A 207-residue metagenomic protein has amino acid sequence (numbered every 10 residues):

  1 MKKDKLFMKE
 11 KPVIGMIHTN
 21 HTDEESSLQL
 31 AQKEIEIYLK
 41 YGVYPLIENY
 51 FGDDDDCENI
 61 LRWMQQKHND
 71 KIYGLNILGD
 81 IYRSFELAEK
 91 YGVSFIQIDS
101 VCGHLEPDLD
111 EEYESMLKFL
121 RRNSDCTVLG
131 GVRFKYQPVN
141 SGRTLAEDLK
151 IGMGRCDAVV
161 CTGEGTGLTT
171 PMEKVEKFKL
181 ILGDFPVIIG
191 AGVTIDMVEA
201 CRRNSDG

Functional and structural regions predicted by a protein language model:
K2-K3, F51-Q65, G79-E86, C102-S124 (+2 more regions): Active-site-adjacent beta->alpha loops and helix N-cap segments on the catalytic face of soluble alpha/beta enzymes
K2-N59, W63-K71, R143-A158, G167 (+1 more regions): Conserved N-terminal beta1-alpha1 strand-loop-helix module at the mouth
E10-I14, K67-I77, N123-Q137, F178-V193: Short beta-strand/loop segments at the ligand-binding rim of alpha/beta enzyme cores
G15, G163, G167, G190-G192 (+1 more regions): Glycine-centered flexibility sites
T19-T22, Y82-R83, L87-G163: Conserved anion-binding
E24-E25, L75, D108-L109, V187: A short linear-motif detector with a strong N-terminal bias
S26, D80-V93, R143-K150, I181 (+1 more regions): Catalytic cores of alpha/beta
